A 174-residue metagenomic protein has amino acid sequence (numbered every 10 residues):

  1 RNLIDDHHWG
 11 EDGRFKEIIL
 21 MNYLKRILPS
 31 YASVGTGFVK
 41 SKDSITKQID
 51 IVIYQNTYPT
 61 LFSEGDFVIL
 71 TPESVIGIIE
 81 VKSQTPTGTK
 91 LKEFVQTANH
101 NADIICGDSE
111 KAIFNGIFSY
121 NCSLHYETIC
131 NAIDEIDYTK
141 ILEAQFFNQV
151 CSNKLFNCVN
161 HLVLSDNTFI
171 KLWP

Functional and structural regions predicted by a protein language model:
R1-Q48, I53-P174: Intrinsically disordered, low-complexity Ser/Thr/Pro/Gly-rich regulatory segments
